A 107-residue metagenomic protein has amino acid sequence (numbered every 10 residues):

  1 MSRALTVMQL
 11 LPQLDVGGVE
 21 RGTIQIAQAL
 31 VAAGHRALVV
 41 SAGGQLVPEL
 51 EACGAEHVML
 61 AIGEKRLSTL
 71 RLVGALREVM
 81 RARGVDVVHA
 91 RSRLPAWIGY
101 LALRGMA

Functional and structural regions predicted by a protein language model:
A4-L5, Q9-R71: N-terminal strand-loop element at the rim of the active site of nucleotide-sugar-dependent glycosyltransferases
V7, V87, L103-A107: Active-site proximal beta-strand in glycosyltransferases
L38-V39, V87-A90: Short catalytic-loop micro-motif centered on adjacent basic/acidic residues
V73-R77: Short hydrophobic/charged patches on amphipathic alpha-helices used for structural packing and interfaces
V79-D86: Glycine-rich phosphate-binding loop signature in dinucleotide/nucleotide-binding domains
A90-A96: Short His-centered aromatic/hydrophobic patch
